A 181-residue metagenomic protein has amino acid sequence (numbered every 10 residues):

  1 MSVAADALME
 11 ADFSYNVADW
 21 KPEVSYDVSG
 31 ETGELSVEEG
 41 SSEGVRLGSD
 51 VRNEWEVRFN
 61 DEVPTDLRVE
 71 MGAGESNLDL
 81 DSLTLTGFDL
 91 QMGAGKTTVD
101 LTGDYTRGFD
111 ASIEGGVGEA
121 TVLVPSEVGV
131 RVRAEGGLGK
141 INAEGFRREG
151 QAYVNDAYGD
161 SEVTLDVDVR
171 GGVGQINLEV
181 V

Functional and structural regions predicted by a protein language model:
S2-G48, D89, K96-V181: Short, surface-exposed interaction patches in beta-rich subdomains that mediate adhesion/assembly near membranes
V28, V51-E54, E70-G72: Short intrinsically disordered coil segments
E38-G40, R58-D61: Conserved "repeat-terminator" motif of extracellular CCP/Sushi domains
V45-N60: Extended Gly/Ser/Thr-rich low-complexity repeat segments, especially those forming or decorating extracellular
E56, N77, N155-D156: Outer-membrane beta-barrel domain signature
R68-T97: Right-handed parallel beta-helix
